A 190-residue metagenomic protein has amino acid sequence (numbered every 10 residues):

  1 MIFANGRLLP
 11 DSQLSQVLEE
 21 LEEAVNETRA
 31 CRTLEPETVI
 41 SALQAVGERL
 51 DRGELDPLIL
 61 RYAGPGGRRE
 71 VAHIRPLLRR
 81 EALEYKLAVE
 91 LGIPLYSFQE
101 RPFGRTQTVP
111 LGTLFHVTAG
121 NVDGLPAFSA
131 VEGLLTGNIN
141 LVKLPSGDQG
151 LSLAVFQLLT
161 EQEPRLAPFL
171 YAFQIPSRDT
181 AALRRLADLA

Functional and structural regions predicted by a protein language model:
M1-T108: N-terminal Rossmann-like NAD(P)+-binding subdomain of aldehyde/semialdehyde dehydrogenases
L95-A190: Rossmann-like NAD(P) dinucleotide-binding subdomain of oxidoreductase/dehydrogenase enzymes
